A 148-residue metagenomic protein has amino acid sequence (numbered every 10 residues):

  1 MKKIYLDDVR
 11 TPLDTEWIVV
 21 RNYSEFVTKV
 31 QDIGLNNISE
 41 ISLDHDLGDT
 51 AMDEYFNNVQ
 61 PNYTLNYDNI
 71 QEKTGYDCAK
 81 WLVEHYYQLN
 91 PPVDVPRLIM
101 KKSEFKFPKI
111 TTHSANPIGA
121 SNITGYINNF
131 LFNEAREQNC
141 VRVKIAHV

Functional and structural regions predicted by a protein language model:
M1-V148: Catalytic phosphate/metal-binding cores of nucleic-acid and nucleotide-processing enzymes, i.e., regions that mediate
